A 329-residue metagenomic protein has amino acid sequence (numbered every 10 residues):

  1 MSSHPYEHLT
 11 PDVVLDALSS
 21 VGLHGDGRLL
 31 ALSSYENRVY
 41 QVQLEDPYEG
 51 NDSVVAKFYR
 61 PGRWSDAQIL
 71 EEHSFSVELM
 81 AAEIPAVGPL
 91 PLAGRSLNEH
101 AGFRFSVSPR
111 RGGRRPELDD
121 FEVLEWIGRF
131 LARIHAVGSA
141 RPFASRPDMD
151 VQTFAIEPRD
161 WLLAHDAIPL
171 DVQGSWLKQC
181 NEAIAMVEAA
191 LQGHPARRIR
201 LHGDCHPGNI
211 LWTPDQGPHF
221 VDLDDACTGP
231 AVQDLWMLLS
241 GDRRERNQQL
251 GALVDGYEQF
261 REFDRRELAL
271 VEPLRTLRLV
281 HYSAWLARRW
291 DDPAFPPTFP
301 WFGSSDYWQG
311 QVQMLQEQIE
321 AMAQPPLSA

Functional and structural regions predicted by a protein language model:
M1-G25: Juxta-kinase regulatory segment immediately upstream of eukaryotic protein kinase catalytic domains
S2, D166-A167, A284-A329: ATP/Mg2+ or Mg2+-diphosphate-binding catalytic cores that bind nucleotide phosphates or diphosphates via glycine-rich
S33-A56, P89, A185-L235: Active-site acidic catalytic loop and adjacent metal/ATP-binding pocket of ATP-dependent phosphoryl transfer enzymes
Q43-F143: ATP-binding pocket architecture of kinase catalytic cores
P61, F105-L118, R159-I168, Y282-W301: A glycine-centered beta->alpha junction motif in the catalytic cores of kinase/phosphotransferase enzymes
P61, G113, P218, A226-T228 (+1 more regions): Activation segment
E117-S175, R198, T298-W301: A cross-family kinase active-site recognition segment
A231-E262, R278-A294: Active-site activation/catalytic loop segments of kinase-like enzymes and analogous catalytic loops in related
